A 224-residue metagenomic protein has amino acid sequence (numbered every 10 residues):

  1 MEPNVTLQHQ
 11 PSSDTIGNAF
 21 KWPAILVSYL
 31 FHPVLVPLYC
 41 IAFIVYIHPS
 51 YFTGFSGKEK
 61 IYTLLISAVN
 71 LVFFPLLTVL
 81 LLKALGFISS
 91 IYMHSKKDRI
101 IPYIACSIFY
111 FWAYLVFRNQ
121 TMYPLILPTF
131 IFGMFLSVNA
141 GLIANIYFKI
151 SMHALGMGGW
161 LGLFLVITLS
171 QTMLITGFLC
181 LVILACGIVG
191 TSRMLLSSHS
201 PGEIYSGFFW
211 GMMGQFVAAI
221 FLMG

Functional and structural regions predicted by a protein language model:
M1-A24: Short, Lys/Arg-rich, polar N-terminal cytosolic tail immediately upstream of the first transmembrane signal-anchor
V27-H48: The first (N-terminal) embedded transmembrane alpha-helix
P49-K58, F87-I91, R118-P124, G224: Membrane-interface helix termini and inter-helical loops of multi-pass transporters
Y62-P75, P102, C106-F109, F132-S137 (+4 more regions): Alpha-helical transmembrane segments in multi-pass membrane proteins
L81-G86, W112-T121, N139-I146: Membrane-helix exit/interface motif
S90-A105: Juxtamembrane helix-capping/reentrant segments at transmembrane boundaries
A105-L115, G156-L161: Core segments of transmembrane alpha-helices that mediate helix-helix packing or line hydrophobic substrate/ligand
P124-G224: Membrane-embedded catalytic cores of phosphoryl/pyrophosphoryl-handling enzymes
